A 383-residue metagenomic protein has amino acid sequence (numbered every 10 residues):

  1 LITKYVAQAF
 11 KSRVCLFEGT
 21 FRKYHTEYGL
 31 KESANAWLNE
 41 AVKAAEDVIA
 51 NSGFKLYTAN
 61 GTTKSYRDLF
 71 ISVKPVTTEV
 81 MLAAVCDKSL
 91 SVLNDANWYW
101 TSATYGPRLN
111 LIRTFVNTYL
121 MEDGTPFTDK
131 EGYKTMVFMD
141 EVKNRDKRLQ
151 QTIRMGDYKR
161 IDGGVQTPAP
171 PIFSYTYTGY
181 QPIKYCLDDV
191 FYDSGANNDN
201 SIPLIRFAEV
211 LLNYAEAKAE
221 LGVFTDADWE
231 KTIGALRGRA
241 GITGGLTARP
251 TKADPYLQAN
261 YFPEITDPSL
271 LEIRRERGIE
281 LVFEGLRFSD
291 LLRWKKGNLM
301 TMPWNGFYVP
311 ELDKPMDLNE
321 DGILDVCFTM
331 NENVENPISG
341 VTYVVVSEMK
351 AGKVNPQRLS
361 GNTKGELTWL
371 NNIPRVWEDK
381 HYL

Functional and structural regions predicted by a protein language model:
L1-W98, T125, D129-L383: Acidic/polar-rich alpha-helix caps and helix-coil junctions
W100-G124, F173-Y175: Short, cationic low-complexity segments
